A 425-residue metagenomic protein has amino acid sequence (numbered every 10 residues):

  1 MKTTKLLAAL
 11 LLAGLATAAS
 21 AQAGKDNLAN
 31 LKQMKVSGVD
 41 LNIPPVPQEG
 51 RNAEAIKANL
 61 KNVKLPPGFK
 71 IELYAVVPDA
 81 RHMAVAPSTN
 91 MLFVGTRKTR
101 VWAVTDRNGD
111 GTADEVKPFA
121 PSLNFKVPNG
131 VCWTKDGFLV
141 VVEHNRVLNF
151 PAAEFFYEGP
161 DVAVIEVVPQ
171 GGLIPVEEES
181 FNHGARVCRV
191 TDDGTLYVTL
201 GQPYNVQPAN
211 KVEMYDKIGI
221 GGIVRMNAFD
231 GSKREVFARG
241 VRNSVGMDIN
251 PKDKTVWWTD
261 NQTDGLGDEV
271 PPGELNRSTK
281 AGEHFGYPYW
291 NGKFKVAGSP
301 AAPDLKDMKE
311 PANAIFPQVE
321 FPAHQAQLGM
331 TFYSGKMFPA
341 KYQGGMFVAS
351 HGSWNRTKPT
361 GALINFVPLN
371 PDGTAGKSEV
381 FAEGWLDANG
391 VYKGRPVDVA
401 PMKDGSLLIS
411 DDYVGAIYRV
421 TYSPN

Functional and structural regions predicted by a protein language model:
A23-P66, A185, Q202-N210, I218-S232 (+5 more regions): Beta-propeller domain segments
L73-P78, F119-N124, V167-S180, V236-G240 (+3 more regions): Surface loop/turn motifs at the tips and blade-to-blade linkers of beta-strand repeat domains
A75, A84-V85, C132, R189 (+3 more regions): Conserved beta-strand position repeated across blades of beta-propeller domains
S88, T96-R97, H144-R146, A152 (+6 more regions): Short loop/turn segments immediately following the C-termini of beta-strands
M91-G95, F138-V141, T195-T199, T255-T259 (+3 more regions): Conserved beta-propeller blade signature
R100-A103, R146-L148, G222-V224, E274 (+2 more regions): A short loop-to-beta-strand structural motif that recurs across blades of beta-propeller domains
V116, P121-S122, K126-C132, F138 (+1 more regions): Asp-box/WD-like beta-propeller blade repeats and closely related beta-sheet repeat scaffolds
A400-N425: Blade-level signature of beta-propeller repeat domains, shared across WD40, Kelch, NHL, RCC1 and BNR/Asp-box propellers
